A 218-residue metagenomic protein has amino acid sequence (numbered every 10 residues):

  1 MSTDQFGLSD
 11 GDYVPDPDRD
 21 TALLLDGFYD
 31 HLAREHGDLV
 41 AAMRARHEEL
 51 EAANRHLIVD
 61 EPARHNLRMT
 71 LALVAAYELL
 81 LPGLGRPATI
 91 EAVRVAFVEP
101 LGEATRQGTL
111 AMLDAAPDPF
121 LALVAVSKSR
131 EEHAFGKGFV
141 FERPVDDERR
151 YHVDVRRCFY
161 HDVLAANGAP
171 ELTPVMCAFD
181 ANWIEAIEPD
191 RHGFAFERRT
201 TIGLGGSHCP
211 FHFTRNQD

Functional and structural regions predicted by a protein language model:
M1-Y29, D190, F194-I202, G206-D218: Activation/maturation switch segments at domain boundaries
S2-L80: N-terminal, charged low-complexity regulatory/assembly segments
E35-L39, R86-P87, P170, D190: Short coil/loop linkers at secondary-structure junctions
L79-T173: Amphipathic interaction/junction segments at domain boundaries or subunit interfaces
H133-K137, I187-F194: Short secondary-structure junctions
E142-N167, L172-V175, A181-I184, R191-D218: Short terminal or interdomain "cap/linker" segment that borders an active site or interface and mediates
